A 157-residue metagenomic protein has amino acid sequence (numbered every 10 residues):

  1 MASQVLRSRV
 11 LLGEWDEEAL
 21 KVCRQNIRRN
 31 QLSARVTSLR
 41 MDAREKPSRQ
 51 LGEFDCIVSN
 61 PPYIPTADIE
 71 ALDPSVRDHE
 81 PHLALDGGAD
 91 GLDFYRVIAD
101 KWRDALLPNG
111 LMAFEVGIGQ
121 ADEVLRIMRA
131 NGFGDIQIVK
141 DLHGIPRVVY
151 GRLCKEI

Functional and structural regions predicted by a protein language model:
M1-A71: Conserved SAM/SAH cofactor-binding pocket of Class I
V5, A89-L153: Conserved Class I SAM-dependent methyltransferase catalytic core
C23, N60, V76, I98 (+1 more regions): Residue-level signal for inorganic ion chemistry
L32, E80, A105-P108: Helix-to-beta-strand junctions that scaffold the AdoMet/dcAdoMet cofactor pocket in Class I SAM-dependent enzymes
Q50-L51, K155-I157: Short, low-complexity, intrinsically disordered N-terminal peptides in bacterial proteins
Y63, R152-E156: C-terminal beta-strand of the catalytic ATP-binding
Y63-D93: Mobile active-site "lid"/loop adjacent to the S-adenosyl-L-methionine
